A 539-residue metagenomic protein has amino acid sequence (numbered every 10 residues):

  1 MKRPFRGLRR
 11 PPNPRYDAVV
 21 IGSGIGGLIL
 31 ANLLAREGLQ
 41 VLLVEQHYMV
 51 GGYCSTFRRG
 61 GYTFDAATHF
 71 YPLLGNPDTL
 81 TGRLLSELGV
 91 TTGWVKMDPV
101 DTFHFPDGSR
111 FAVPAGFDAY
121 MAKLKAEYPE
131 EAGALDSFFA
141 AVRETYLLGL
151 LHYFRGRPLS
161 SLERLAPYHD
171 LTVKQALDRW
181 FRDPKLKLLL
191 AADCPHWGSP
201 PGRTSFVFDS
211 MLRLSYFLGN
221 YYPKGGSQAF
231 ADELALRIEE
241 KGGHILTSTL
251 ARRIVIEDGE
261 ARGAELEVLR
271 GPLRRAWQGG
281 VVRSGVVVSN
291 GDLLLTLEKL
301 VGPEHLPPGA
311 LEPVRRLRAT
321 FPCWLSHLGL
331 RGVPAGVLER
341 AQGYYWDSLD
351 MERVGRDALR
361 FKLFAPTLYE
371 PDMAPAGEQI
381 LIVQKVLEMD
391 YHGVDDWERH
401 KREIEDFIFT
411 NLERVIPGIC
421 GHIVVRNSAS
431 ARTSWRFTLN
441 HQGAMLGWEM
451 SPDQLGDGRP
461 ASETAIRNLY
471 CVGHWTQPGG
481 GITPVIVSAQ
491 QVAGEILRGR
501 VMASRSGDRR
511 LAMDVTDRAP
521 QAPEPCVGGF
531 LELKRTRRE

Functional and structural regions predicted by a protein language model:
M1-A18, R36-E37, S451-L455, E463 (+1 more regions): Extreme N-terminal leader/targeting segments of oxidoreductases
R3-A141, M450: N-terminal glycine-rich phosphate/pyrophosphate-binding loop and immediately adjacent elements
D78, L162-Q175, S215-R237, L246-S248 (+1 more regions): Short beta-strand to alpha-helix junction loop
P106-T204: Rossmann-like flavin
D183-W197, A358-K362, G418-P478: A glycine-rich dinucleotide-binding beta-alpha-beta segment and adjacent secondary-structure elements that constitute
S210-W277: Helical element adjacent to the flavin cofactor pocket in flavoenzyme catalytic cores
R252-P375, M513: Mid-domain catalytic core of redox enzymes that form a hydrophobic substrate pocket/lid adjacent to a catalytic redox
R331-T433: C-terminal segments that line or cap access tunnels to active or ligand-binding sites in enzymes and enzyme-associated
